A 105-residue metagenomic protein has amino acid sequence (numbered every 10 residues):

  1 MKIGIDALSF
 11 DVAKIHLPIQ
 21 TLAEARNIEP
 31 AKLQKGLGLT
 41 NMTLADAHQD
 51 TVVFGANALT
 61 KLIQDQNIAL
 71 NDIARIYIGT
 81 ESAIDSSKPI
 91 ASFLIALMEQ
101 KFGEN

Functional and structural regions predicted by a protein language model:
M1, N71-A74, E104-N105: Short coil/turn connectors at secondary-structure junctions
M1-G4, V52-F54, D65-Q66, L70: Generic N-terminal leader segments that precede the first folded domain
M1-T40: N-terminal amphipathic/basic leader segments beginning at the initiator methionine
F10, Q64, E99-Q100: Generic secondary-structure signature for well-ordered alpha-helical cores
N27, A31, A58-A74: Phosphate/pyrophosphate-binding loops at sites that engage ATP/ADP/AMP, CoA/4′-phosphopantetheine, polyphosphate
A31-D50, A83-N105: Conserved catalytic cysteine-centered active-site region of acyl-thioester-dependent Claisen-condensing enzymes
L44-D65: Active-site-flanking structural segment that lines cofactor/substrate pockets
D65, L70-L94: Membrane helical hairpin/interfacial module
